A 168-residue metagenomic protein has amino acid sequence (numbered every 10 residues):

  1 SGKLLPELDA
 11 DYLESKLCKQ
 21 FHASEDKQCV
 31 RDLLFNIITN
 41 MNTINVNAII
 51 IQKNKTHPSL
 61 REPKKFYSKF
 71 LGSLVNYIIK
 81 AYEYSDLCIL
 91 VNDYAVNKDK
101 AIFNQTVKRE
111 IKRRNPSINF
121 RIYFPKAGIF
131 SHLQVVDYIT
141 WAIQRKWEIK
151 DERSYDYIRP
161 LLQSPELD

Functional and structural regions predicted by a protein language model:
S1-D168: Phosphate-ester processing/binding pockets and catalytic centers
